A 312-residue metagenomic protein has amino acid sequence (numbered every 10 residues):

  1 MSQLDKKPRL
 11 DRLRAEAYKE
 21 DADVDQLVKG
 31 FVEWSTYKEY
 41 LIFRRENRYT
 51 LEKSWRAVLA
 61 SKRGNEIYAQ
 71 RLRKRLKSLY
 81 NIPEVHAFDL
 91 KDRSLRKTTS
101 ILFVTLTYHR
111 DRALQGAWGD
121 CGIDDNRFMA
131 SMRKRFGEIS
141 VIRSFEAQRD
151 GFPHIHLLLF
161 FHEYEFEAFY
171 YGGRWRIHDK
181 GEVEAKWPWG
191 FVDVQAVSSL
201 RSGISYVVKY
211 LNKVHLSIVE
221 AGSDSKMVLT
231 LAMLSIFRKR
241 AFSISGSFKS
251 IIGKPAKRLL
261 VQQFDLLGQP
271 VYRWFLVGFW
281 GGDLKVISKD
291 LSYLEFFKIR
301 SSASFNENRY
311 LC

Functional and structural regions predicted by a protein language model:
M1-G151, H162-C312: Right-hand nucleic-acid polymerase module
P153-I155: Change "...and in nucleic-acid phosphodiester-cleaving endonucleases..." to "...and in nucleic-acid processing enzymes
L157-L159: Cys/His-coordinated zinc-finger cores
